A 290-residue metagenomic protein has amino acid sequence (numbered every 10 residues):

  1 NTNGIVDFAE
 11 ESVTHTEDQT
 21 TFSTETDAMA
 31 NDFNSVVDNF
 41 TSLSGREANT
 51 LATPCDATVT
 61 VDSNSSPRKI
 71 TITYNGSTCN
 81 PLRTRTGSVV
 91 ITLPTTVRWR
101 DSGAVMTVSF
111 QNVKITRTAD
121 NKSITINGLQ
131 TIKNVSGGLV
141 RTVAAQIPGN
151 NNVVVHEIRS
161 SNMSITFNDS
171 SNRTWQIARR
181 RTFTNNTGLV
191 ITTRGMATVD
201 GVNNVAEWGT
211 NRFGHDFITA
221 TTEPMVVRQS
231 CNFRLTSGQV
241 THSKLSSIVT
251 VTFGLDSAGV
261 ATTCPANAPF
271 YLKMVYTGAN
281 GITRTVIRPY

Functional and structural regions predicted by a protein language model:
N1-Y290: Low-complexity, intrinsically disordered segments exposed to solvent
